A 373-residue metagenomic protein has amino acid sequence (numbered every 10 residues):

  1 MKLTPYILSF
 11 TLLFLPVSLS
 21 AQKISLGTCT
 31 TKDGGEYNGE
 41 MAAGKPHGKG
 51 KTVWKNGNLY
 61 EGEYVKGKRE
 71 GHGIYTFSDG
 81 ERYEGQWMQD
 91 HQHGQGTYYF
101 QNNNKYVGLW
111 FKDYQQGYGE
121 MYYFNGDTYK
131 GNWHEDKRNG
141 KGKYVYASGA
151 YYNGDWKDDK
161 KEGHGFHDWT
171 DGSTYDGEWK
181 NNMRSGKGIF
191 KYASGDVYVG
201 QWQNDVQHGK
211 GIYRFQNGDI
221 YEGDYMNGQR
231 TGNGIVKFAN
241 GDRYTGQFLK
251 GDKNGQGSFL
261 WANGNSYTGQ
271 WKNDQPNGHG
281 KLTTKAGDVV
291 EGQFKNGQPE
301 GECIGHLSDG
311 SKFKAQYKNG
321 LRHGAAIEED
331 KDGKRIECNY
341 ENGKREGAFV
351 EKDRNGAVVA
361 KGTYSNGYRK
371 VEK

Functional and structural regions predicted by a protein language model:
M1-I7: Bacterial N-terminal signal peptides that target proteins for export
S9-P16: Bacterial N-terminal signal peptides
L19-K373: Glycine/tyrosine- and acidic-biased, solvent-exposed loop/turn segments at the edges of beta-strands
